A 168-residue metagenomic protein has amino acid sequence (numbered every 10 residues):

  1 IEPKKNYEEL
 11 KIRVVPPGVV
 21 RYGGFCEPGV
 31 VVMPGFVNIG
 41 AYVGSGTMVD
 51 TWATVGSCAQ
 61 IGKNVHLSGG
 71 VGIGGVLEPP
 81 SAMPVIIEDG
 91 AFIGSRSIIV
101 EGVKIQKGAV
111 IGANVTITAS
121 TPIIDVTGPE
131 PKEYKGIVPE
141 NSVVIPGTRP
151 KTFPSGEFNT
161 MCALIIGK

Functional and structural regions predicted by a protein language model:
I1-I12, E140-S142, P146-K168: Terminal amphipathic alpha-helical/low-complexity segments used for targeting or macromolecular assembly
R13-T152: Structural signal for interior beta-strand "rungs" in well-ordered beta-sheet cores of soluble enzyme domains
